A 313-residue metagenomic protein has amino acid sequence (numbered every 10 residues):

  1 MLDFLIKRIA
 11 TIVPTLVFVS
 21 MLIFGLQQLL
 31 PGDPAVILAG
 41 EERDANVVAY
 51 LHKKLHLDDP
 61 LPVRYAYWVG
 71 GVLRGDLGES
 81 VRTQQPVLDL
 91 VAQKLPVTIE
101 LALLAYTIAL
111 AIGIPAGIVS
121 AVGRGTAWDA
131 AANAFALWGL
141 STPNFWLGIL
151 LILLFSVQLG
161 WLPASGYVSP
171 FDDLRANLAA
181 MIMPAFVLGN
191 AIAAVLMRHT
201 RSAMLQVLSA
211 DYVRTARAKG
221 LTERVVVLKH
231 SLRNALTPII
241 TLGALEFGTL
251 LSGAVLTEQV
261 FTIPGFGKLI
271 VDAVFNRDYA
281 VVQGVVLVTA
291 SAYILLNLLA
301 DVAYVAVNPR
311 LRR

Functional and structural regions predicted by a protein language model:
L2-F4, L95-A130, V157, W161 (+1 more regions): Alpha-helical transmembrane segments of integral membrane proteins, especially multi-pass inner/plasma-membrane
I6-L16: N-terminal signal-anchor/signal peptide hydrophobic helix marking the start of the first transmembrane segment
I12, S20, E42, L137 (+4 more regions): Residue-level recognition of pore/gate-forming positions within transmembrane alpha-helices of multi-pass
T15, G123-N144: Small-residue-rich alpha-helical segments with characteristic i,i+4
T15-A66, L159-A180: Hydrophobic alpha-helical transmembrane segments of membrane transport/permease proteins and related membrane-embedded
I23-L29, D59, G70, A134-S165 (+2 more regions): Membrane-water interface segments at the C-terminal ends of transmembrane alpha-helices in multi-pass inner-membrane
K53-L61, R74, G78-V87, V168-M181 (+2 more regions): Membrane-interfacial helix-loop-helix junctions in multi-pass membrane proteins
D58-I114: An internal, D/E-rich "acidic patch" concept
